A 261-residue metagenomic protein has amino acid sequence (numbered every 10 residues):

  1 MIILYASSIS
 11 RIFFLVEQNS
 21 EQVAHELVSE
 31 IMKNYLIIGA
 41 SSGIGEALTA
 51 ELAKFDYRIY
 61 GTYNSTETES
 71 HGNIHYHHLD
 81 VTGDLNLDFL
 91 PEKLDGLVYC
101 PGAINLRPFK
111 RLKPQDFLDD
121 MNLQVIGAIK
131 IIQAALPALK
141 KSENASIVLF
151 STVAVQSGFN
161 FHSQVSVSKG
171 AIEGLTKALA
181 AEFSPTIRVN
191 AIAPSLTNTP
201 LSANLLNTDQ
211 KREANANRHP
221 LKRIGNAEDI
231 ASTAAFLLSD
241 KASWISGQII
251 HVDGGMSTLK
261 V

Functional and structural regions predicted by a protein language model:
S41, G45, T49: N-terminal Rossmann NAD(P)H-binding glycine-rich loop of SDR-like oxidoreductase domains
P108-F109, K113-M121, R212-N215: Substrate-binding pocket helix/loop in short-chain dehydrogenase/reductase
I132, S168, T176: Active-site helix of classical SDR
P137, A180-P185: Alpha-helical segment proximal to the catalytic Tyr-Lys
T152: Residue(s) in the substrate-gating loop at a strand-loop-helix junction that position the organic substrate next
S184-R188, I245-G247: Short, small/polar-rich loop/turn modules that mediate ligand/substrate recognition or access, typified
A235, S246-V261: Short C-terminal tail/terminal secondary-structure segment of NAD(P)H-dependent dehydrogenase/reductase domains
